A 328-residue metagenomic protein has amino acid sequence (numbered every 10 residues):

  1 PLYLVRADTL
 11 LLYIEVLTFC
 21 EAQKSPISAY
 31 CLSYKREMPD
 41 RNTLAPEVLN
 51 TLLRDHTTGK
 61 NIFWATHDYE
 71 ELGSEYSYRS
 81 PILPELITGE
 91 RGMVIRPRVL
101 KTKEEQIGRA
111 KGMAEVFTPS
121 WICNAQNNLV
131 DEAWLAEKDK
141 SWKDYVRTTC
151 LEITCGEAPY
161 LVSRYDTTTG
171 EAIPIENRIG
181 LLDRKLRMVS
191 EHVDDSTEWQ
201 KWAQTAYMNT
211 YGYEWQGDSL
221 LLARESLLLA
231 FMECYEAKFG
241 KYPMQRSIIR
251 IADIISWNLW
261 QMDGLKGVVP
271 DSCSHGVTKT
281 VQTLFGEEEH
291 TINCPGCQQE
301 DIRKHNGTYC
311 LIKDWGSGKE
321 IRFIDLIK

Functional and structural regions predicted by a protein language model:
L4-R6, S28, I122-A125, A133-G267: Conserved S-adenosyl-L-methionine
S28-F117, L129, E137: A short N-terminal interaction module
R41, P46, N50, R54 (+2 more regions): Low-complexity, serine/threonine/proline-enriched polar segments
G267-Q282: Short, surface-exposed amphipathic charged segments that create phosphate/polyanion-binding patches used for binding
T283-K328: Long, low-complexity, polar/charged, intrinsically disordered or flexibly structured peripheral segments
